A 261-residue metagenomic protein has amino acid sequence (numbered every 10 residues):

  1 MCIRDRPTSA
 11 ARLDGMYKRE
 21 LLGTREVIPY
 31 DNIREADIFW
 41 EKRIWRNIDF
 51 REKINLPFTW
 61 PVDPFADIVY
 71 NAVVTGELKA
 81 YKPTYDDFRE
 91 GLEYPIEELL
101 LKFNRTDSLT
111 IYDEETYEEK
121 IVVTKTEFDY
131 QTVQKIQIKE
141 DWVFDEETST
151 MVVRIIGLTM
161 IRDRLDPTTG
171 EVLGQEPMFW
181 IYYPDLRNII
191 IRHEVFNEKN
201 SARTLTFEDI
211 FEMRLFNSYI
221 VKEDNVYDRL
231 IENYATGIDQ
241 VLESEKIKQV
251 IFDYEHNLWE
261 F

Functional and structural regions predicted by a protein language model:
M1-D5: Conserved small/polar residues in nucleotide/adenosyl-binding loops
R12-T124: N-terminal "first-domain core" detector
V73, E77, E146, R162 (+2 more regions): Sec/Tat-exported extracytoplasmic proteins
Q131-W142: Short linear interaction motifs
D145-M151: Short, solvent-exposed beta-strand/turn "edge" segments of beta-rich domains on protein surfaces
M151-D166, G170-R229: Compact beta-sheet-dominated globular domain cores
R203-F261: A cross-kingdom marker for long, charged
